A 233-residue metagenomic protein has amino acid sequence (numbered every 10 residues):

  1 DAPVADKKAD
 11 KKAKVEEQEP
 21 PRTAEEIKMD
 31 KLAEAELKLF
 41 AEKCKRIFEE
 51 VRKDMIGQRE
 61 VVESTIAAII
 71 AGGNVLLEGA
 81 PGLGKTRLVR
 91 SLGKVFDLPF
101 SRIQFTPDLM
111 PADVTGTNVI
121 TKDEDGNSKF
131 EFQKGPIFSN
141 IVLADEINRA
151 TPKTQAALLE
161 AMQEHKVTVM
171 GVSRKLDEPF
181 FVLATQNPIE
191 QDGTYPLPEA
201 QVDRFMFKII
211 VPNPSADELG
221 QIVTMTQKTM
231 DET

Functional and structural regions predicted by a protein language model:
K12, E16-E50: Conserved ASCE P-loop NTPase core motifs with emphasis on AAA+ ATPases
E36-L83: Pre-Walker A (pre-P-loop) alpha-helix and adjacent loop at the N terminus of AAA/AAA+ ATPase modules, a conserved
E63-A67, T121-L143: Conserved alpha-helical scaffold flanking the Walker A/P-loop in AAA+ ATPase domains
I66-P107: Walker A/P-loop
A80, V114, T185: P-loop (Walker A) phosphate-binding loop of NTP-binding proteins
P99-D113, G171-E178: Short beta-strand-centered segment that lines the nucleotide-binding/catalytic pocket of NTP-utilizing
T121-N127, A150-T154, M162-T233: Canonical AAA+ ATPase core
D145-E146, A157: Walker B catalytic acidic pair
